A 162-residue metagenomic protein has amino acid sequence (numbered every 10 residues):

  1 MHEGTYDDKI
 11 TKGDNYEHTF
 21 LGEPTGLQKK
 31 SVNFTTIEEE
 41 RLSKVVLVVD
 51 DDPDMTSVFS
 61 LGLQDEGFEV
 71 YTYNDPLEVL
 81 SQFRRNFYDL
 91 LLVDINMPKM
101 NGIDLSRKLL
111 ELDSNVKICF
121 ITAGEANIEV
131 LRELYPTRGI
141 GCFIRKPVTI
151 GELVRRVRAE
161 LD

Functional and structural regions predicted by a protein language model:
M1-V45, T149-D162: Non-catalytic signal-transmission and effector/linker regions of two-component phosphorelay proteins
P53-Y71, R138, E160: Two-component/phosphorelay signaling modules centered on CheY-like receiver
T72-L90: Acidic, metal-coordinating helix/loop segments flanking the phosphotransfer/catalytic sites of two-component signaling
N74-D75, N101-L105: Acidic catalytic/metal-coordinating carboxylates
D94: Active-site residues of response regulator receiver
M97: Receiver (REC) domain active-site loop signature in two-component systems and cognate sites in sensor histidine kinases
D104, E125-I144, G151-R155: Alpha4 helix (beta4-alpha4-beta5 surface) of REC/receiver domains from two-component response regulators
I121-A123: Hydrophobic/aromatic residues positioned on beta-strands within the core alpha/beta folds
